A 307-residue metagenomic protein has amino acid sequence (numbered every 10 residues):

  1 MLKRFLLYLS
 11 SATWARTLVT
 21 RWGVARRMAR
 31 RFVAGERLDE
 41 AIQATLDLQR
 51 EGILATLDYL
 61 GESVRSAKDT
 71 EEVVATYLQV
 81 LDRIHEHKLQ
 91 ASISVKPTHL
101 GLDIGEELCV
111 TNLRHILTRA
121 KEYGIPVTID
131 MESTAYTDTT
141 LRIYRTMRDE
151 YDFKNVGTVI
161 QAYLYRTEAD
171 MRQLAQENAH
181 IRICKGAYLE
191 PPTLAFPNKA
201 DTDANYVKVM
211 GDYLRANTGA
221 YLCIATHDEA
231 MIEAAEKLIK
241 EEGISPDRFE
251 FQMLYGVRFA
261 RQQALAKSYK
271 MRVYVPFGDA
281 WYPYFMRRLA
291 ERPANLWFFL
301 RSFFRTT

Functional and structural regions predicted by a protein language model:
M1-T307: Positively charged, amphipathic and often flexible ligand-engagement surfaces
